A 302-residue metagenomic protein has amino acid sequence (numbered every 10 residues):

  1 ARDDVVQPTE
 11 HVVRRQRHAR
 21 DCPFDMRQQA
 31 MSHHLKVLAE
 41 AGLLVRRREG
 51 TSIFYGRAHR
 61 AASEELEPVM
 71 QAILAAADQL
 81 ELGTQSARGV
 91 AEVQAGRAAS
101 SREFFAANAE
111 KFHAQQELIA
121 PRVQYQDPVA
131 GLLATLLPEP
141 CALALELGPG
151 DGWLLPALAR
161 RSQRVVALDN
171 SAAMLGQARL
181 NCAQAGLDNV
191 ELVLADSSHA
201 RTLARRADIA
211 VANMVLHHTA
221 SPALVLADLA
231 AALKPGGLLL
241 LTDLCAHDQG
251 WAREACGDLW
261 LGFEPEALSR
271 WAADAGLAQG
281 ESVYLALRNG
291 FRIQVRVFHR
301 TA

Functional and structural regions predicted by a protein language model:
A1-R2, E10, R14-A30, S52-R60: N-terminal helix-turn-helix DNA-binding core of bacterial DNA-binding proteins
E64-E110: Amphipathic alpha-helical dimerization/coiled-coil segments that flank or bridge DNA-binding/regulatory modules
A120-C141: Conserved alpha-helix/loop element of class I SAM-dependent methyltransferases that forms part of the SAM/SAH-binding
L143-L145, P149-H199: Class I SAM-dependent methyltransferase SAM/SAH-binding core
S198-A210: A short acidic, Gly/Pro-enriched loop at the edge of an enzyme's catalytic core that lines a small-molecule cofactor
I209-S221: A short SAM/SAH-binding and catalytic strip from SAM-dependent methyltransferases
A223-L238: A short glycine-rich, Lys/Arg-flanked "PGG" loop and its adjoining helix->strand segment in the class I
L238-R296: C-terminal alpha-helical "lid/dimerization" subdomain adjacent to the S-adenosyl-L-methionine
